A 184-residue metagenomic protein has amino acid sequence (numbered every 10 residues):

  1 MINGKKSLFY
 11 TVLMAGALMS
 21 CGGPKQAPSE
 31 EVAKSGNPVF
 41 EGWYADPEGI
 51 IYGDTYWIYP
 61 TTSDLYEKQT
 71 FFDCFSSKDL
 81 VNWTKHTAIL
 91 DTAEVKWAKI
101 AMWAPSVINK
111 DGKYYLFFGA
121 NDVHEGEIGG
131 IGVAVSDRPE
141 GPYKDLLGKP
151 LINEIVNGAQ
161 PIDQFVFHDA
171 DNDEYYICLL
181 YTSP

Functional and structural regions predicted by a protein language model:
M19-S20: C-terminal motif of bacterial Sec signal peptides marking the signal peptidase cleavage site
F40, E94-M102, I155-P161: Short glycine-/Asp-/Thr-/Trp-enriched loop segments that recur within the blades of beta-propeller repeat domains
A45-P47, A101-S106, I162-F165: Beta-propeller and closely related beta-sheet repeat lectin domains
T55-I58, K113-L116, D173-Y176: Entry beta-strands of beta-propeller and related beta-repeat scaffolds
Y66-T70, H124-G129: Short, solvent-exposed loop/turn segments at conserved positions within beta-propeller repeat blades
T84-K110: Blade-loop segments of beta-propeller domains
E127-D169: Asp-box/WD-like beta-propeller blade repeats and closely related beta-sheet repeat scaffolds
Y181-P184: Conserved small/polar residues in nucleotide/adenosyl-binding loops
